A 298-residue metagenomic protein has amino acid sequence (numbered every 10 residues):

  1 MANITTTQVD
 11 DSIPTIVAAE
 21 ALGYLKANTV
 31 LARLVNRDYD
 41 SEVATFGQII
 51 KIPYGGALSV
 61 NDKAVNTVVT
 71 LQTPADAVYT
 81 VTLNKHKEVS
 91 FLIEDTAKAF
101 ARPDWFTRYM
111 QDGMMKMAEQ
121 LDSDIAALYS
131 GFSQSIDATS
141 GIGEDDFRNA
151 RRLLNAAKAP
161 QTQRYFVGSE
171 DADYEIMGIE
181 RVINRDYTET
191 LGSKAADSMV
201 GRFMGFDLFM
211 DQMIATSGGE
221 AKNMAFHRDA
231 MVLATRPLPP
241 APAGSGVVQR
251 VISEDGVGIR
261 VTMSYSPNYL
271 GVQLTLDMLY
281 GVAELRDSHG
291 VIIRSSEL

Functional and structural regions predicted by a protein language model:
M1-Y79: N-terminal "assembly arms/tails" that initiate or stabilize quaternary assembly in self-assembling proteins
T6-K26, F147, P237, A241-G244 (+1 more regions): Surface-exposed molecular-recognition determinants
V35-D38, N149-L153, G192-A195, G218 (+1 more regions): Glycine-rich, charged/polar anion/phosphate-binding loops that engage phosphate groups from diverse ligands
I52, V78-A138, N155-G168, M263-L279: Long, contiguous amphipathic alpha-helices that act as assembly "spine/axial" helices in icosahedral shell and virion
V60-K63, A101, E175-G178, R185 (+2 more regions): Short helix/loop capping segments that flank catalytic or ligand/cofactor-binding pockets
G131-D207: Extended, solvent-exposed, turn-rich assembly/linker loops in the middle of proteins
D207-R260: Glycine/small-residue-rich hydrophobic helix-like segments
G258-L298: Extended, compositionally biased alpha-helical segments that mediate assembly or anchoring
